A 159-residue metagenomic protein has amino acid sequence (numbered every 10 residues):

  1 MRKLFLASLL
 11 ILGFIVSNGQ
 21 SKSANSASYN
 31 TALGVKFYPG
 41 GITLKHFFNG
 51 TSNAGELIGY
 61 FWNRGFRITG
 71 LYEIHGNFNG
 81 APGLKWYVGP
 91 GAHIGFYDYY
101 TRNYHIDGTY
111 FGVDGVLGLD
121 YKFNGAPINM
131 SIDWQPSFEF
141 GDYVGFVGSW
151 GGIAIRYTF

Functional and structural regions predicted by a protein language model:
M1-S26: Cleavable N-terminal export/targeting peptides
S8, A24, L33, N77-N79 (+3 more regions): Residues embedded in well-ordered secondary-structure elements
L12, N18, L33, G40 (+3 more regions): Short glycine-rich loop/turn motifs that provide flexible caps or phosphate-binding loops at active sites
G19-R67: Short glycine/proline- and aromatic-enriched beta-strand/turn motifs that initiate or cap beta-hairpins
A27-Y29, Y38-G40, R64-I68, L84 (+2 more regions): Residues that define the transmembrane beta-barrel architecture of outer-membrane proteins
F47-I132: Gram-negative (and chloroplast) outer-membrane scaffold detector with strong preference for beta-barrel transmembrane
N124-F159: Predominantly the C-terminal beta-signal and adjacent terminal strand-loop region of outer-membrane beta-barrel
